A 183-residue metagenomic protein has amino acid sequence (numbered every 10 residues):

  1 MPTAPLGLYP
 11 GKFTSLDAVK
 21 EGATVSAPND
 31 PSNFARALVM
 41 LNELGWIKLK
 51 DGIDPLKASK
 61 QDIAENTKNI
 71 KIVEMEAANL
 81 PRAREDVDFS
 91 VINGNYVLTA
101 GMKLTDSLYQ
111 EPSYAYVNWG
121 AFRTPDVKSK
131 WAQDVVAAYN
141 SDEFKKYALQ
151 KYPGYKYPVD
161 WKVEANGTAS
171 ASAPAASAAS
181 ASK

Functional and structural regions predicted by a protein language model:
M1-I47, K145: A conserved helix-loop-strand patch within extracytoplasmic ligand-binding domains of the periplasmic binding
P5-L16, Y116-W131: A bilobed periplasmic-binding-protein/Venus flytrap-type ligand-binding module shared by bacterial periplasmic
F13, D86, V91, L98-Q110: Ligand-binding "clamshell"
K20, V39-M40, K60-V91, Y96: Short helices/loops that flank or line small-molecule/ion binding pockets
E21, K128-A138: Short amphipathic alpha-helical coupling segments at ligand-binding clamshell hinges and other catalytic/signaling
F34-L38, P81-R84, A132, V136 (+1 more regions): Extracytoplasmic/secreted envelope proteins and their assembly/folding machinery, especially bacterial periplasmic
A35-N42, Y139-D160: Periplasmic-binding protein-like
T168-S182: Intrinsically disordered, low-complexity serine/threonine-rich repeat tracts
